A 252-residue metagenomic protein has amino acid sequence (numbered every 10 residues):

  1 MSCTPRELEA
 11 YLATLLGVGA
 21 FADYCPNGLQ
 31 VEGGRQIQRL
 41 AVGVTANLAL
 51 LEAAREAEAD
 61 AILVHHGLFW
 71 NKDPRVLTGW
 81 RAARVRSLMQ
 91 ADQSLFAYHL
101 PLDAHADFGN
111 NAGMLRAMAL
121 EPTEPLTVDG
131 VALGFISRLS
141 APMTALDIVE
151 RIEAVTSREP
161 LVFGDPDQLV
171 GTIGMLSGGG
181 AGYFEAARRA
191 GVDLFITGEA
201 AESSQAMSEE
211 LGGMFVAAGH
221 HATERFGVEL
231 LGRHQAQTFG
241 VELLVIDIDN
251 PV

Functional and structural regions predicted by a protein language model:
M1-V252: Active-site catalytic microenvironments in core metabolic enzymes, especially phosphate/sugar-handling
